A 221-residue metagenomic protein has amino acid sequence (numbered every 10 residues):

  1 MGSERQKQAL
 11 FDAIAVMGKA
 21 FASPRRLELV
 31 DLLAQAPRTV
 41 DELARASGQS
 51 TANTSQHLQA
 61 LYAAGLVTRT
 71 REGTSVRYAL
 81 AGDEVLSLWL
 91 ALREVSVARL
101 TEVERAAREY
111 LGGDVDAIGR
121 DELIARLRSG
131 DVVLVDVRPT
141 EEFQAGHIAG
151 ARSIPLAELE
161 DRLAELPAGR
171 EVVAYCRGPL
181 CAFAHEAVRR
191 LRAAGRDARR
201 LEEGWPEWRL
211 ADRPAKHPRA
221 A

Functional and structural regions predicted by a protein language model:
G2-R5, L10-K19, D31-A34, E42 (+7 more regions): Rhodanese-like catalytic fold shared by cysteine-dependent sulfurtransferases and DSP/PTP-type phosphatases
P24-L27, Q35-T39: Short capping segments at the starts of secondary-structure elements
R45, Y62-A63: Alpha-helical residues within the helix-turn-helix
H57, L61: Residues within the DNA-recognition helix of helix-turn-helix
G112-R128: A short, well-structured juxtamembrane/interface segment
L123, V133-R138, I154: Short hydrophobic beta-strand that contains or immediately precedes a catalytic carboxylate
